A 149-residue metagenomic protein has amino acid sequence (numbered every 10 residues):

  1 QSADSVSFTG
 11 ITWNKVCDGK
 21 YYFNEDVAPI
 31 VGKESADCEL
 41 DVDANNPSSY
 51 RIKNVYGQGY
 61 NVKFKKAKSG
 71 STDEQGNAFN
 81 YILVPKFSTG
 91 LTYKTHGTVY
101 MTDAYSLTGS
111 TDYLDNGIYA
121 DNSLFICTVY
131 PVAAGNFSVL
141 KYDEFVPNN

Functional and structural regions predicted by a protein language model:
A3-N149: Ser/Thr/Gly/Pro-rich, low-complexity flexible regions
